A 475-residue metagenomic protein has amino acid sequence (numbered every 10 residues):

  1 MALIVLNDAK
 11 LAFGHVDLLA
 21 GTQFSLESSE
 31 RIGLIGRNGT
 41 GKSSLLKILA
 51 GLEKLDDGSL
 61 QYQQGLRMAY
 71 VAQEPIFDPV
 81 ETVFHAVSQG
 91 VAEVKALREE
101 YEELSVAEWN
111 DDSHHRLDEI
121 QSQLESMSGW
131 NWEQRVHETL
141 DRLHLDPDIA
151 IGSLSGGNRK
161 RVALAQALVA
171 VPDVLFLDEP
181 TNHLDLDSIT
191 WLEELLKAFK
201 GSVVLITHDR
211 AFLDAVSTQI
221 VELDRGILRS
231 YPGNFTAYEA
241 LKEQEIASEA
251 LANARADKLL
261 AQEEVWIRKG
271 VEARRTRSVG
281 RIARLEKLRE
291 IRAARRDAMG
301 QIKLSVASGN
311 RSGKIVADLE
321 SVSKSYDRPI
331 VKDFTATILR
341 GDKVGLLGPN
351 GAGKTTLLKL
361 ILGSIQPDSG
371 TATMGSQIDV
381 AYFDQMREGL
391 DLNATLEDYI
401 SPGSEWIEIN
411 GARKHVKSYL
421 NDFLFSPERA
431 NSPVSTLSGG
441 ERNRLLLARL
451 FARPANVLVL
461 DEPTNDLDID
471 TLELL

Functional and structural regions predicted by a protein language model:
M1-A254, L304-L475: ABC ATP-binding cassette signature C-motif
Y101, E108, L124, N131 (+5 more regions): Leucine-rich amphipathic alpha-helices with coiled-coil/heptad-repeat character
L241-R284, L288-R295: Intracellular alpha-helical coupling/juxtamembrane segments of multi-pass membrane proteins
A261, R296-G300, R311-G313: A short, polar/charged loop/turn motif at coil->beta-strand junctions and beta-hairpin connectors
